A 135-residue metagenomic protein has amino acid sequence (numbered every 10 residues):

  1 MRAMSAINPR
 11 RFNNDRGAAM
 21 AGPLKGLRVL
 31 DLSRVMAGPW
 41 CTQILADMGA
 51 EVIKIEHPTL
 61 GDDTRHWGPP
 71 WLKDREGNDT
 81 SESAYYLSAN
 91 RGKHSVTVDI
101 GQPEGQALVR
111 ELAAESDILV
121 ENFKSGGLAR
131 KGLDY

Functional and structural regions predicted by a protein language model:
M1-M4: Methionine residue identity
A6-Y135: N-terminal helix-loop segment corresponding to the beta1-alpha1 unit of nucleotide/adenylate-binding folds
